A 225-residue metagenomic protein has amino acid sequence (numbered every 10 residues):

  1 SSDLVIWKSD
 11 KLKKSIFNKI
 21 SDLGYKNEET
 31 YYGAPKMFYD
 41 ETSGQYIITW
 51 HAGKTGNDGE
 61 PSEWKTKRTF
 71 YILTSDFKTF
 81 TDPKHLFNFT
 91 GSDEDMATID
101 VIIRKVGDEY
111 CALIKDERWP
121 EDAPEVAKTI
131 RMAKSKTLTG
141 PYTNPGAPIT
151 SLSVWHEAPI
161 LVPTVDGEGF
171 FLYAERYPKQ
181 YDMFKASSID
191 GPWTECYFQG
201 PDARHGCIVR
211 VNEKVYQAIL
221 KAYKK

Functional and structural regions predicted by a protein language model:
S2-K225: Carbohydrate-active catalytic/glycan-binding domains of CAZyme proteins, especially the secreted or lumenal ectodomains
